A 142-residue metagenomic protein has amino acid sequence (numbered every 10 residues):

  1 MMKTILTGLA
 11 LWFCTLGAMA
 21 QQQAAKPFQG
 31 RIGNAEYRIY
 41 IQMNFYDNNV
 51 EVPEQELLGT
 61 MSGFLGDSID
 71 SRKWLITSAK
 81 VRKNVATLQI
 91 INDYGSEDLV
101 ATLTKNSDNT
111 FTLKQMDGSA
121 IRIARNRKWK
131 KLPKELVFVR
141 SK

Functional and structural regions predicted by a protein language model:
M1-L6: Positively charged n-region of N-terminal signal peptides that target proteins for export
C14-G17: N-terminal signal peptide c-region/cleavage motif recognized by signal peptidases
Q22-V100, N106, A120-K142: Central antiparallel beta-sheet cores of small beta-barrel/beta-sandwich binding domains
